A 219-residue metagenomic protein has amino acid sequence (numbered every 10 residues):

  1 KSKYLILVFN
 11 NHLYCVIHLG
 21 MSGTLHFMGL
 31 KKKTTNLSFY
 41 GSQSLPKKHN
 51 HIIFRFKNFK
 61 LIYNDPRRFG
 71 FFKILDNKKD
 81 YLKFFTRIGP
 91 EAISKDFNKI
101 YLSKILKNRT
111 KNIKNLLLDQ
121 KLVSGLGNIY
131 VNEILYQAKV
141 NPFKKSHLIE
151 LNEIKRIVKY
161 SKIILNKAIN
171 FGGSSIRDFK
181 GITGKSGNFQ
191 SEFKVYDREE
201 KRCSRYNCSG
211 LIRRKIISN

Functional and structural regions predicted by a protein language model:
I6-V8, R55: Short, well-ordered beta-strand micro-motif
N10-L13: Active-site beta-strand-loop-beta-strand hairpin of nuclease catalytic cores that positions key catalytic residues
C15-G125, Y130-Q137, K145: Phosphate/anion-contacting hairpin/loop surfaces
L25-M28, K33, Y101-S218: Basic, nucleic-acid-binding surfaces and adjacent catalytic neighborhoods in DNA/RNA-processing proteins
